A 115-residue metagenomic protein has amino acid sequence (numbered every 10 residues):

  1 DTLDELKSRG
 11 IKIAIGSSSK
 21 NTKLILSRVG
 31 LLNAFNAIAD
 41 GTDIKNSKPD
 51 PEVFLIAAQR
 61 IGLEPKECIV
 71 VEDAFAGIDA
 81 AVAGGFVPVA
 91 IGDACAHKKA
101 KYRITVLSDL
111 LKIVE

Functional and structural regions predicted by a protein language model:
D4-K7, I11-K12, K20-E115: Asp-based, Mg2+/Mn2+-dependent phosphohydrolase catalytic module
